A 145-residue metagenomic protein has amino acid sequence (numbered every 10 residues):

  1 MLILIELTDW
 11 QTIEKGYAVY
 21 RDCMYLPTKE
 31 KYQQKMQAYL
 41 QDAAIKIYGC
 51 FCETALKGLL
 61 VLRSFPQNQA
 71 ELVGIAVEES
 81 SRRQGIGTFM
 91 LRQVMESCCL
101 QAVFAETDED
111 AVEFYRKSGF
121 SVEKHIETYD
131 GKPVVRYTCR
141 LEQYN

Functional and structural regions predicted by a protein language model:
M1-Q34, G49-F51: Short amphipathic alpha-helix that is part of the acyltransferase structural core
G49, A55-S64, Q69-A76: Conserved beta-strand in the GNAT
V77, R83-E96: Conserved acetyl-CoA-binding loop-helix of GNAT-fold acetyltransferases
G87-L91, E109-E113, E127-V134: Short glycine/proline-centered loop/turn elements that form peptide/ligand docking sites
E96-D110: Conserved GNAT acetyl-CoA-binding A-motif
F104-E106, S121-C139: Conserved catalytic-core motifs of GNAT/GCN5-like acyltransferases
Y115, F120: Conserved active-site tyrosine of GNAT-family acetyltransferases
